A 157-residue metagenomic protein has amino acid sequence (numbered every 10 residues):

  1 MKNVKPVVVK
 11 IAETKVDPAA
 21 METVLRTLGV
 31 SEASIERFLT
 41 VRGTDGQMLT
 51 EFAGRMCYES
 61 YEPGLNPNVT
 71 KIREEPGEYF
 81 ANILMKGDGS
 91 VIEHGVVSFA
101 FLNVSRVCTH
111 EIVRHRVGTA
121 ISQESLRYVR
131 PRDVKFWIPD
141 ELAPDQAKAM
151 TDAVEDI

Functional and structural regions predicted by a protein language model:
M1-I157: Family-specific signature for flavin-dependent thymidylate synthase
